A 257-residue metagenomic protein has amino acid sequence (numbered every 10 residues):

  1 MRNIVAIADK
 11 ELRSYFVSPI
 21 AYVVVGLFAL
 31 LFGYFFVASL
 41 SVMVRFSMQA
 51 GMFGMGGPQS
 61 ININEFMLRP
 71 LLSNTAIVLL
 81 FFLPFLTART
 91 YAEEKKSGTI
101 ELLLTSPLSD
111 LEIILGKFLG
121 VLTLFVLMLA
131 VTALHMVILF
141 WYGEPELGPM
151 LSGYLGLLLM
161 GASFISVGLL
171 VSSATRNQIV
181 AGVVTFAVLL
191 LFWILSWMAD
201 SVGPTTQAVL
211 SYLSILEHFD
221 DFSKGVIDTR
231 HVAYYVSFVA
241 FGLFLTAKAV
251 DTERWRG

Functional and structural regions predicted by a protein language model:
M1-V25: Aromatic- and glycine-rich beta-strand/loop motifs that create alpha-glucan
P19-R45, I77-F82, L189-L191: Hydrophobic alpha-helical transmembrane segments of multi-pass membrane transport/permease proteins
L27-L31, G120, G156, T185-F192 (+1 more regions): Transmembrane alpha-helical core residues of multi-pass small-molecule transporters, especially secondary transporters
Y34-V37, Q59-L72, L115-Q178, I227: Secretory targeting signals
S39-E65, V184-A249, R254-G257: Terminal transmembrane helical anchor/hairpin motif
M67-E93, M128: Long, hydrophobic alpha-helical segments
L83-T87, H135, S166-V167, L245-T246: Hydrophobic/aromatic residues in alpha-helical transmembrane segments
T90-G120: Helix-loop-helix units of permease transmembrane domains in multi-pass membrane transporters, especially ABC
